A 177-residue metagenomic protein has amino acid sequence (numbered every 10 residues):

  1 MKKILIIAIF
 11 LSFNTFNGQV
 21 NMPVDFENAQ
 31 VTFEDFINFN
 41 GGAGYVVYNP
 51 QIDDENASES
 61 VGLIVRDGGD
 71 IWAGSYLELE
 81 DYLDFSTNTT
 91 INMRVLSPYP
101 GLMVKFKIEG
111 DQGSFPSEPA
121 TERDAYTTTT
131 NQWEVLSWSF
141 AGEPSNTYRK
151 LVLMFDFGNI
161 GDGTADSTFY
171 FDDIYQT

Functional and structural regions predicted by a protein language model:
M1-N21: Bacterial Sec-dependent N-terminal signal peptides
G18-T177: Beta-rich carbohydrate-recognition modules and glycan-binding surfaces
